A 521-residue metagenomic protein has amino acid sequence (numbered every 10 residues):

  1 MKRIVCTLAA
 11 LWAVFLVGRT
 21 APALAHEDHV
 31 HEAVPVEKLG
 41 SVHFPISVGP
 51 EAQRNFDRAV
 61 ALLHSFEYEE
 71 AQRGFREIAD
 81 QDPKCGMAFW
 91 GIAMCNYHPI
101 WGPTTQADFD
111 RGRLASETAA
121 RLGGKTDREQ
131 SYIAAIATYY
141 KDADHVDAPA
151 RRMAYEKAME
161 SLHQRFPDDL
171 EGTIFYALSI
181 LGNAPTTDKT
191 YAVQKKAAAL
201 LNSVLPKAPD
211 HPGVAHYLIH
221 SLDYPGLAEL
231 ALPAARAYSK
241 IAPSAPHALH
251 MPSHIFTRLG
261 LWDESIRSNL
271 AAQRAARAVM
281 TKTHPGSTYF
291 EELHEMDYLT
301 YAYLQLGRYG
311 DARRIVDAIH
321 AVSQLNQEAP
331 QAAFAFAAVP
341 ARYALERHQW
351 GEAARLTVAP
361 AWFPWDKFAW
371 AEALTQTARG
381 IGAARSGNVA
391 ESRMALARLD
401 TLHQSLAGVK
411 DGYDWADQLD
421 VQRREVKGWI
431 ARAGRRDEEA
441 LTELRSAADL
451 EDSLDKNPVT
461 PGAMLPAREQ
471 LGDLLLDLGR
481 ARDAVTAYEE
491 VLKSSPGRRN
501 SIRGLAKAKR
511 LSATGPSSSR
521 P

Functional and structural regions predicted by a protein language model:
T7-R19: Bacterial N-terminal signal peptides
T20-A25: Boundary at the C-terminal end of the N-terminal hydrophobic targeting segment
H26-D168, T173-A245, L249-R258, A271 (+9 more regions): Short coil/linker segments at helix-helix boundaries
T377-G387, S392, D417-L450, L465-A481 (+1 more regions): C-terminal substrate/ligand-recognition segments
R468-P521: C-terminal structured "cap/appendage" subdomains that terminate the fold
